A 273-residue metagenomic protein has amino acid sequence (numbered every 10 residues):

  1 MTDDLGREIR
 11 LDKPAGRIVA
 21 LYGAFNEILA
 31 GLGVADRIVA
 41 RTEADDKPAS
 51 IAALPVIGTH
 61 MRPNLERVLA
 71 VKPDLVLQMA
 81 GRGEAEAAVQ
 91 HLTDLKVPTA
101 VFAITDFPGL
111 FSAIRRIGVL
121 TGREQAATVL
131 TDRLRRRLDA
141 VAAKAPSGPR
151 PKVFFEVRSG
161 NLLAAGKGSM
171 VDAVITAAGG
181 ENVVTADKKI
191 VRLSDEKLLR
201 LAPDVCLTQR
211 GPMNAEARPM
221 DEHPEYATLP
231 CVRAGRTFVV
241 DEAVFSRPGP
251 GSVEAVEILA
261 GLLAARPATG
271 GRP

Functional and structural regions predicted by a protein language model:
M1-D12: N-terminal hydrophobic or amphipathic helices and topogenic motifs
D4-G6, I57-E66, D187-D195: Short helix-initiation/N-cap motifs at beta->coil->alpha
R7-E8, L75, A80-L163, E181-A186 (+2 more regions): Extracytoplasmic substrate-binding proteins
G16-V71, L75-E86: A short, structured surface patch at a secondary-structure boundary
V34, A52-A53, L95-K96, A178 (+1 more regions): Short, structured coil segments at secondary-structure junctions
T42, K167-V191, R210, F238: His/Asp/Glu-enriched short active-site or ligand-binding loop at hydrolase and phosphoryl-transfer sites
L65-K72, L95, L193-A202: Short helices/loops that flank or line small-molecule/ion binding pockets
R82-D94, V205-H223: A ligand-binding cleft/hinge motif common to bilobed small-molecule-binding domains
